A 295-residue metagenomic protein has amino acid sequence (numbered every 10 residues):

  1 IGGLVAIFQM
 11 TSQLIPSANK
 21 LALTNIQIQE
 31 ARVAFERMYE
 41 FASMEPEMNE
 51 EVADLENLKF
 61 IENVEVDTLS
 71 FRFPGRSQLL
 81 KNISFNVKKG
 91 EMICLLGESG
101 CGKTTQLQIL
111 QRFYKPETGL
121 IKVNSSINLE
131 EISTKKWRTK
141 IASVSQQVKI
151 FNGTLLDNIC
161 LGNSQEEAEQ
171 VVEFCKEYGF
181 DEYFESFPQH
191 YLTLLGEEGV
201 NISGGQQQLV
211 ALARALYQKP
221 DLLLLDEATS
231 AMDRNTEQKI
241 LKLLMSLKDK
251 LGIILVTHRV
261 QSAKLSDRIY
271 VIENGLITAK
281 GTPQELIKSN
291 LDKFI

Functional and structural regions predicted by a protein language model:
I1-I7: Membrane-water interface of transmembrane alpha-helices in multipass transporters/channels
F8, I15, R138: Conserved catalytic core of two-component sensor histidine kinases
Q13-F41: Cytosolic ends of transmembrane helices, especially the final helix of ABC transmembrane type-1 domains
L23, Q27-E30, E47, S70-G75: An intracellular "coupling" helix at the cytosolic face of ABC transporter transmembrane type-1 domains
E40, E47, C160: Conserved E/DxxT/N motif and adjacent residues on the DHp alpha2 helix of HisKA-family sensor histidine kinases
M44-E47, Q189: Flexible, glycine-biased helix-capping/connector loops in cytosolic signal-transduction modules
E47-K59: Pre-NBD coupling/linker segments of ABC/ABC-like ATPases
L58-I295: ABC-type nucleotide-binding domain
